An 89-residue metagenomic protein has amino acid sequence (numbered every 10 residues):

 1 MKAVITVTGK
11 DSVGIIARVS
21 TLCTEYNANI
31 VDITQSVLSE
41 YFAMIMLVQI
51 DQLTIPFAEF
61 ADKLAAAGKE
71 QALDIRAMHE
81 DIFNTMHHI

Functional and structural regions predicted by a protein language model:
M1-G9: Short glycine-/aliphatic-rich beta-strand segments at the starts of folded cytosolic domains
K2, Y41-A43, E70: A general secondary-structure signal for short beta-strands and their flanking turns/coil in non-transmembrane regions
S12-I30: Short amphipathic alpha-helix segments
G14-I15, Y41, I55: Residues that form or flank phosphate/diphosphate-binding pockets in enzymes that use nucleotide phosphates
V19-C23, F57-K69: Short amphipathic alpha-helices in soluble, non-transmembrane regions that often serve as interface/regulatory elements
I30-D32, A66-E80: Conserved short beta-strand edge segments in small beta-sheet-based binding/regulatory domains
T34-D51: Short, charge-patterned binding micro-sites
I82-I89: Short, low-order "capping/linker" segments at domain edges
